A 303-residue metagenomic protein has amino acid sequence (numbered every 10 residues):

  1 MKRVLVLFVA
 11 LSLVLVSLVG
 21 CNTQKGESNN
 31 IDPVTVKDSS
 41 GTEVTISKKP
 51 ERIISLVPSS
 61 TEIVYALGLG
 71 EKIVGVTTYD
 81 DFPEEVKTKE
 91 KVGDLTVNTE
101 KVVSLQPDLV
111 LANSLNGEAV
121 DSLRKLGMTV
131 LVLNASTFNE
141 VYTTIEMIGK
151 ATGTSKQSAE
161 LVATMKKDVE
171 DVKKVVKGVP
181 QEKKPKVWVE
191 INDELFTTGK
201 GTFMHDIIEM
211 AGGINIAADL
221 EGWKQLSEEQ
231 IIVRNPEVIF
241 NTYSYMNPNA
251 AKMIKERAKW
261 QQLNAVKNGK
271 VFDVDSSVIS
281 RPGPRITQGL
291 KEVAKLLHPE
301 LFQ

Functional and structural regions predicted by a protein language model:
M1-L7, L11: Positively charged n-region of N-terminal signal peptides that target proteins for export
V16-G20: C-terminal motif of bacterial Sec signal peptides marking the signal peptidase cleavage site
N22-K25: Bacterial signal peptide processing site
P33, E118-D193, N215-D219, Q225 (+1 more regions): Extracytoplasmic substrate-binding proteins
K37-G41, E90-E100, E221-E228: Short helix-initiation/N-cap motifs at beta->coil->alpha
R52-L105, L109-L115: A short, structured surface patch at a secondary-structure boundary
Y79-F82, T197-K224: Alpha-helical, coiled-coil/dimerization segments enriched in small aliphatic residues
N98-A112, M128, S227-N241: Proline-aspartate-enriched helix->loop->beta-strand connector
